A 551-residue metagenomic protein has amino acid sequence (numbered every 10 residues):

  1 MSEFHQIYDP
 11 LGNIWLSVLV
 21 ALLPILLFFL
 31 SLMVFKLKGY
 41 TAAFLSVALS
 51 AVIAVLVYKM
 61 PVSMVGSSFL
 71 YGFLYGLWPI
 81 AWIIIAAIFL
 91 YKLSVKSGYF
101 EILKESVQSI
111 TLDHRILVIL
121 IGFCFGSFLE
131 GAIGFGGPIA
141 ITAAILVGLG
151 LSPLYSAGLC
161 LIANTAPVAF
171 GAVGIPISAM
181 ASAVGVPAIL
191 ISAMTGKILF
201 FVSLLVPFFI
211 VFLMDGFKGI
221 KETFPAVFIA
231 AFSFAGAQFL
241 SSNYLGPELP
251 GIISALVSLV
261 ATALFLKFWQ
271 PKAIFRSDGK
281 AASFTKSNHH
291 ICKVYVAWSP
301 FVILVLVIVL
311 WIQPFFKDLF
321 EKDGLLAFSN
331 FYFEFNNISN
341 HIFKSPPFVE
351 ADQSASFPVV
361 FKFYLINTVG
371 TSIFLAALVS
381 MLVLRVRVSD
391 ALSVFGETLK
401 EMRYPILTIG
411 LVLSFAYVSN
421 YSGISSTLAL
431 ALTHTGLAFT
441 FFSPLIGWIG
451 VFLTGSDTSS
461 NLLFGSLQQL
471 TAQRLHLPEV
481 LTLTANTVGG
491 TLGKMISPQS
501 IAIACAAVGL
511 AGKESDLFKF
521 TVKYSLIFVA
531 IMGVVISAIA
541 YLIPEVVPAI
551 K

Functional and structural regions predicted by a protein language model:
S2, A169-G279, V488-K551: Juxtamembrane and boundary regions of transmembrane helices in multi-pass small-molecule transporters and channels
D9-L23, G76-I80, I133-P138, I189-L204 (+3 more regions): Structural signature of hydrophobic alpha-helical transmembrane segments
V20-F29, L37-K59, A81-A87, V227 (+6 more regions): Hydrophobic mid-bilayer segments of alpha-helices in multi-pass membrane transport proteins, especially secondary
G66-S152, R385-T471: Membrane-embedded alpha-helical segments and adjacent helix-loop junctions characteristic of multi-pass solute
V95-F100, L112-D113, L146-Y155, S182-I189 (+5 more regions): Juxtamembrane helix-boundary/capping and inter-helix hinge elements in multi-pass membrane proteins
R115-S127, P153-A166, P187-P207, G410-L411 (+2 more regions): Alpha-helical transmembrane segments of multi-pass membrane proteins
G137-I145, L161, G174-G185, L430 (+2 more regions): Re-entrant/interfacial helical elements at transmembrane boundaries that shape and gate the permeation pathway
A281, N288-I446: Transmembrane helical segments that form the transport core of multi-pass membrane transport proteins
